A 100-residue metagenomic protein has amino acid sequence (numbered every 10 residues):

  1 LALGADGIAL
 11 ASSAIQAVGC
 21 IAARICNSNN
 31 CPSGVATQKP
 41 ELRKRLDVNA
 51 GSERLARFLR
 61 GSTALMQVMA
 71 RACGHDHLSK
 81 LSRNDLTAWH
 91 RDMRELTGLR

Functional and structural regions predicted by a protein language model:
A2-R100: Alpha/beta catalytic cores of nucleotide-metabolism and tRNA/nucleoside-modifying enzymes
